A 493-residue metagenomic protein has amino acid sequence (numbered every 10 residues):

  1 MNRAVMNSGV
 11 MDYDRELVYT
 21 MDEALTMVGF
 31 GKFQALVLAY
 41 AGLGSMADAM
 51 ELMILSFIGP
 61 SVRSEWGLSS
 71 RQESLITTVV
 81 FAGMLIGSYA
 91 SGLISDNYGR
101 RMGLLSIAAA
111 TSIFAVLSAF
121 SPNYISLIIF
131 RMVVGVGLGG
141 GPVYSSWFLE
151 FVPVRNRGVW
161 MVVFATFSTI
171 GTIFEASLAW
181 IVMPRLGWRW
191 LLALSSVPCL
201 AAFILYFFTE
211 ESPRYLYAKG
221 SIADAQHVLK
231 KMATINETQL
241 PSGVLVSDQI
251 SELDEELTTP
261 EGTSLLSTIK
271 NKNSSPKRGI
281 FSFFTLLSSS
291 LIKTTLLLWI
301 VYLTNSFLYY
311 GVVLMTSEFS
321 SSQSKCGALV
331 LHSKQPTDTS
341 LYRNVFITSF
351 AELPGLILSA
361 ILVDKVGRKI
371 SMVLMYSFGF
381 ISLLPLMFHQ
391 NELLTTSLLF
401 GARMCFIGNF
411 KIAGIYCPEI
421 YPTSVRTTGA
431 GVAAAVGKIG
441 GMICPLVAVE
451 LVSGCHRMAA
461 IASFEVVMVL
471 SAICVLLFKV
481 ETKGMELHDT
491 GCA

Functional and structural regions predicted by a protein language model:
M1-I235, Q239-A493: Transmembrane-helix signature of 12-pass secondary carriers
